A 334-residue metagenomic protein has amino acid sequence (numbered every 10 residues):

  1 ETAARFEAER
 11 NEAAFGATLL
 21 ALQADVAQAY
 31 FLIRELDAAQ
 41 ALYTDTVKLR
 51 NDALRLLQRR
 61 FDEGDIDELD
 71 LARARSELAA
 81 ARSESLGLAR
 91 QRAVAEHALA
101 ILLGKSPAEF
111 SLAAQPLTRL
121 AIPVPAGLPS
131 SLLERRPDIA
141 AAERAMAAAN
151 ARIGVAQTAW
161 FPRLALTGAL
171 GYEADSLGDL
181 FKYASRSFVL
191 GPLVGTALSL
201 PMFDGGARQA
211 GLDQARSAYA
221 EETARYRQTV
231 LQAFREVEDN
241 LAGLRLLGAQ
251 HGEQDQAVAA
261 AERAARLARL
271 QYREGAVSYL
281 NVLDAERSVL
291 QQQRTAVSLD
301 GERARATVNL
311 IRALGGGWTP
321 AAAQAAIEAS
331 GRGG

Functional and structural regions predicted by a protein language model:
E1-T2, A13-L20, A24, S131 (+4 more regions): A glycine-/polar-enriched beta->alpha junction
F6, A13-L128, G243, L247 (+4 more regions): Periplasmic alpha-helical coiled-coil/stalk elements that build and connect Gram-negative outer-membrane
G64-D67, A233-N240, G275-Y279: Alpha-helical heptad-repeat coiled-coil segments that mediate oligomerization/polymerization in large
E109-P125, G154, T167-A207, G211 (+1 more regions): Small/polar, glycine/serine/threonine/aspartate-rich low-complexity segments that form flexible
L117-A147, A197, P201-M202, R227-V230 (+4 more regions): Bacterial Sec-pathway N-terminal export signals of envelope proteins
L120, E274, T295-G334: Acidic, low-complexity, intrinsically disordered peripheral segments
P201-A218, V230, E236-V258: C-terminal substrate/ligand-recognition segments
A264-A304: C-terminal structured "cap/appendage" subdomains that terminate the fold
